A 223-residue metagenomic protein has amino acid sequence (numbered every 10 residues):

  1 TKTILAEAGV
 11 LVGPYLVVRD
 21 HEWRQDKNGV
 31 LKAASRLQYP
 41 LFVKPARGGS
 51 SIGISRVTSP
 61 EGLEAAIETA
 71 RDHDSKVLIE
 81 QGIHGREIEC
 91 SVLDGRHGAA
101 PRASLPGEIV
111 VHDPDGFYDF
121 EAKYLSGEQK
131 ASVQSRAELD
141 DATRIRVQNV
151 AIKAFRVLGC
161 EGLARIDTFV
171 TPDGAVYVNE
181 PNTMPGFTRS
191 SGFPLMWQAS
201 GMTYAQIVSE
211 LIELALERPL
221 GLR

Functional and structural regions predicted by a protein language model:
T1, L63, A103, F117 (+2 more regions): A general structural signal for well-ordered alpha-helical segments in protein cores
T1-R86, R96-H97: Active-site nucleotide/adenylate-binding loops and adjacent lid/helix of ATP-dependent enzymes
I4-V10, E138-R223: ATP-dependent carboxylate activation and anion-phosphoryl transfer catalytic cores that bind Mg-ATP to form
V17, W23-Q25, E89, G174-Y177 (+1 more regions): Short Asp/Glu-rich motifs
D20, V111, M184-G186: A short acidic/small-residue loop/turn micro-motif
S50-S51, K130-V133, T188-F193: Short small-residue beta-strand/loop micro-motif enriched in glycine and branched aliphatics
T58-N149, V170, A175-Y177: Phosphate-binding site of ATP-dependent enzymes
